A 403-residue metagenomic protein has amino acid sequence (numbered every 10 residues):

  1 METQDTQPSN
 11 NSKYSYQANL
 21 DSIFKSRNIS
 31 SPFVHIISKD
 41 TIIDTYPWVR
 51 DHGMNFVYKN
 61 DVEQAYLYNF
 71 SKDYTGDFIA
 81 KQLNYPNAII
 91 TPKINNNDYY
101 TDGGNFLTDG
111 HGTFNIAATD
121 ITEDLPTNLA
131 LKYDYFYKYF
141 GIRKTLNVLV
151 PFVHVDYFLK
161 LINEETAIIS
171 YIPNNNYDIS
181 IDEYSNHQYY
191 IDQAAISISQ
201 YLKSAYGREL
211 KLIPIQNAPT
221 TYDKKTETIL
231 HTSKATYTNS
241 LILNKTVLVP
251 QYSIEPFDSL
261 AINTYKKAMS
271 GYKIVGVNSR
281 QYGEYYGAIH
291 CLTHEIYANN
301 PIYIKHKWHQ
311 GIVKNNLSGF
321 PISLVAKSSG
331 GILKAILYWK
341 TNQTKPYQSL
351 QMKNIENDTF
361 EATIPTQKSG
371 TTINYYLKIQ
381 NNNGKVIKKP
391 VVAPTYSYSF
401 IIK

Functional and structural regions predicted by a protein language model:
M1-Y303: The feature marks the mature, well-folded catalytic cores of soluble enzymes
I296-K403: Glycan-association/targeting regions that enable binding to alpha-glucans and other polysaccharides
